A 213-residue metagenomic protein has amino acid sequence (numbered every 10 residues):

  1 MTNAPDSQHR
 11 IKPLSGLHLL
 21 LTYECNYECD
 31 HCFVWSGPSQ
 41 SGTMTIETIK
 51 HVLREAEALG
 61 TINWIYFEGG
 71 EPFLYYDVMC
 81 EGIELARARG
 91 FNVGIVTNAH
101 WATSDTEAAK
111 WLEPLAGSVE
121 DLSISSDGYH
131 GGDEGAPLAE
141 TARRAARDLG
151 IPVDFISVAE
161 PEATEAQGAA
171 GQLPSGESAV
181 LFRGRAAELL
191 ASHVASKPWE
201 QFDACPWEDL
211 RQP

Functional and structural regions predicted by a protein language model:
M1-N98, A102-T106: Conserved alpha-helical substructure of the radical SAM core
E55-L59, I83, R87-A88, K110-V119 (+1 more regions): Acidic (Asp/Glu)-rich catalytic clusters
A58, T106-A109, A166-A169: Short secondary-structure transition/capping segments
E113-P213: Radical SAM enzyme [4Fe-4S]-AdoMet core and its adjacent flexible, acidic and glycine-rich loops/tails across
